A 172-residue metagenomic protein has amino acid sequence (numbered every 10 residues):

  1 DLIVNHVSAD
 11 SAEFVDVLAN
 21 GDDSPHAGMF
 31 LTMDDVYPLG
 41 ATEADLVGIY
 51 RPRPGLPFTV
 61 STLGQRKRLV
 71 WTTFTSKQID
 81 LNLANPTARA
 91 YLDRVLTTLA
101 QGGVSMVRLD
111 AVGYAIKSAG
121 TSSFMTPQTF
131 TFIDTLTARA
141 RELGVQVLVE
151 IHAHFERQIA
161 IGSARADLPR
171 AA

Functional and structural regions predicted by a protein language model:
D1-D93, T97, Q101, V112-R170: Acidic/aromatic-lined carbohydrate-recognition and catalytic surfaces of CAZymes acting on diverse glycans
